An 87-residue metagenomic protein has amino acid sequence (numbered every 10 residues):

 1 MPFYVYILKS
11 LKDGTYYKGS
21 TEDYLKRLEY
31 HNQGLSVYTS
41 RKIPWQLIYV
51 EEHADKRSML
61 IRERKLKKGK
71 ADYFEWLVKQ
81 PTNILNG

Functional and structural regions predicted by a protein language model:
M1-Q46, V50-E52, R57-K67, A71-D72 (+1 more regions): GIY-YIG nuclease catalytic motif and its immediate N-terminal context
